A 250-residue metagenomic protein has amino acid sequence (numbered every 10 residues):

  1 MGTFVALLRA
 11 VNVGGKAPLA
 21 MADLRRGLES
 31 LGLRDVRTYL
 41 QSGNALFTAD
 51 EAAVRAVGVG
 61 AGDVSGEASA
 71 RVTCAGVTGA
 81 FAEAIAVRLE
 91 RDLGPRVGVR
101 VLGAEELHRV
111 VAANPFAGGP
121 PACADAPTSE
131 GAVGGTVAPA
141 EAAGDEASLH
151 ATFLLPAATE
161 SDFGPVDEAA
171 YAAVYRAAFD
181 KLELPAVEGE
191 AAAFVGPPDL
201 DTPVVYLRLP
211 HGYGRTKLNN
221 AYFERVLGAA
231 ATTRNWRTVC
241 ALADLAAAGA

Functional and structural regions predicted by a protein language model:
G2-G60, G66-A250: Surface-exposed, charge/polar-rich loops and edge strands
